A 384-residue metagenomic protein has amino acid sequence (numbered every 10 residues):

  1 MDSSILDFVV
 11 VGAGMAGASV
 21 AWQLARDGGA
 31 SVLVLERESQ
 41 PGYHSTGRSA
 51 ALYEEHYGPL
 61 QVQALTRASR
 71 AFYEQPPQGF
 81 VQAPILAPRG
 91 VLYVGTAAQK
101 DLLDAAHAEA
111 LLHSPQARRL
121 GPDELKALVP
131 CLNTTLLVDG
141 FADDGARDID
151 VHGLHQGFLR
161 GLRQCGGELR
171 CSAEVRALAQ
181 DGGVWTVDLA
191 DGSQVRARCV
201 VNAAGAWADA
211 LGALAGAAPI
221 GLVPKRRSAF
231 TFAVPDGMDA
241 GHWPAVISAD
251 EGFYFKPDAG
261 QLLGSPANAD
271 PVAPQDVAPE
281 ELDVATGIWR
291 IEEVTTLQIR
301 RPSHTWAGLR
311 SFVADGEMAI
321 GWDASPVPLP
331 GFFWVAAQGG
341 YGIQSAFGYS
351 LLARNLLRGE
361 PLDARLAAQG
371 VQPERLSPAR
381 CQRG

Functional and structural regions predicted by a protein language model:
D2-A16, L33: Beta1/beta-strand and adjacent pyrophosphate-binding region of the FAD-binding site in flavoprotein oxidoreductases
A25-T46: Glycine-rich FAD pyrophosphate-binding loop
A50-L128, G252-F253: Dinucleotide-binding Rossmann-like beta1-alpha1 core, especially the glycine-rich loop that anchors the ADP
Q82-Y93, A106-H107, H113, R119-P122 (+3 more regions): Helix-loop-beta segment of a Rossmann-like dinucleotide-binding subdomain
A142-D191, V195-R198: Helical element adjacent to the flavin cofactor pocket in flavoenzyme catalytic cores
S193-H242: Central helical "cap/lid" subdomain
A218-G221, V234-G331: Active-site lid/adjacent beta-loop-alpha segment flanking the redox-cofactor pocket in flavoenzymes
E293-G384: C-terminal catalytic lobe of FAD-dependent flavoproteins
